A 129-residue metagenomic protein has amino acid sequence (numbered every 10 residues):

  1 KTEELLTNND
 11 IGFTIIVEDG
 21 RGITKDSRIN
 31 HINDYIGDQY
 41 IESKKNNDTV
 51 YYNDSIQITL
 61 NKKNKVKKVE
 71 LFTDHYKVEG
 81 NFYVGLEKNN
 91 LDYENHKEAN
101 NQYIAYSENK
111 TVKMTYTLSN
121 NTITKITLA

Functional and structural regions predicted by a protein language model:
K1-N100, T127-A129: Short helix/turn-capping signatures at newly exposed starts of structured segments
I104-N121, K125-L128: Short, exposed beta-strand-loop hairpins at the edges of beta-sheets in extracellular/periplasmic proteins
